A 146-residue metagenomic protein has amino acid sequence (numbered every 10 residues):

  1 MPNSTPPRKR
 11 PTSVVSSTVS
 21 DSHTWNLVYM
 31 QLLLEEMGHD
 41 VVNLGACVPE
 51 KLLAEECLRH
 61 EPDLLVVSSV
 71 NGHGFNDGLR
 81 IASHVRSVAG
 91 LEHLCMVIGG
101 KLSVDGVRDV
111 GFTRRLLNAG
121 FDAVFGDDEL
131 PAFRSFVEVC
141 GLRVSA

Functional and structural regions predicted by a protein language model:
M1-P11, V139-A146: Non-catalytic signal-transmission and effector/linker regions of two-component phosphorelay proteins
P11-V14, M96: Conserved hydrophobic helix-helix packing surfaces used for dimerization/oligomerization
S17-W25: Glycine- and acidic-residue-enriched helix-capping/strand-helix junction motifs
H23, L44-E50: A general structural motif
V28-V41: Short helix-loop-beta junction
N43-L44, G126: A structural preference for short, hydrophobic beta-strand core positions in alpha/beta folds
V48-L117: Cofactor-cradling patches in redox/metallo enzymes
L94-A146: Peripheral docking tails and interdomain loops at the edges of cofactor- or intermediate-handling domains
